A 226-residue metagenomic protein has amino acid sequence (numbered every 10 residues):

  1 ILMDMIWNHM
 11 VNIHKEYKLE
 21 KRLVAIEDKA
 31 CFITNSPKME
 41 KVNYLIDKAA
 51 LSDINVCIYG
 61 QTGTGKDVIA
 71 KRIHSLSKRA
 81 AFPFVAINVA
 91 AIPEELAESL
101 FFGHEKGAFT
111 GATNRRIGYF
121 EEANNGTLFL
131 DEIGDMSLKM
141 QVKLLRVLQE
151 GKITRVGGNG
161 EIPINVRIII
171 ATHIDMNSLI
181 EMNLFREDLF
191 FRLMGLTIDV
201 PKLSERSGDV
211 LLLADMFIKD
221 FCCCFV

Functional and structural regions predicted by a protein language model:
L2-I33: Conserved ASCE P-loop NTPase core motifs with emphasis on AAA+ ATPases
K18, L148, E181-L184: Sensory-domain boundary/capping and coupling elements
I26-P163, I168-D175, L179, L203 (+1 more regions): AAA+ ATPase active-site-proximal loops
N88, T197-D209: Conserved AAA+ ATPase "SRH/arginine-finger" region at the nucleotide-binding site
E98, V142, R186, R206-S207 (+1 more regions): Conserved two-component signaling phosphotransfer/partner-docking surface
V210-A214, I218: Conserved Sensor-2/SRH helix of P-loop NTPases
